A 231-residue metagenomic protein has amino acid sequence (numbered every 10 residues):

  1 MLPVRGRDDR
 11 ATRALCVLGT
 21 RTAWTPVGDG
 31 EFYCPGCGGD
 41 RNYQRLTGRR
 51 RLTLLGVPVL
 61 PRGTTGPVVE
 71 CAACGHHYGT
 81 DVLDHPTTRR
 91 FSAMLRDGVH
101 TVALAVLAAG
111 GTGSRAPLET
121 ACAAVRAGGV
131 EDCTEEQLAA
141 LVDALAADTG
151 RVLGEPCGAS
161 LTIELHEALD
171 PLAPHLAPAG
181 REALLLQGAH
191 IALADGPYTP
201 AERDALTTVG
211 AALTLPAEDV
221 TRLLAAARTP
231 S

Functional and structural regions predicted by a protein language model:
M1-A108, T112-S231: Small-residue-enriched hydrophobic alpha-helices in membranes
